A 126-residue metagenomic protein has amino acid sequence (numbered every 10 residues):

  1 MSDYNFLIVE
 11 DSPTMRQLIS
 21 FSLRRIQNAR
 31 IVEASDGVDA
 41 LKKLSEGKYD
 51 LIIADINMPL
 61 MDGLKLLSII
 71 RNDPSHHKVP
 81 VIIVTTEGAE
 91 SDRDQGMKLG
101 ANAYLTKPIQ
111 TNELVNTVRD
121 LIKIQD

Functional and structural regions predicted by a protein language model:
P13-V32: Two-component/phosphorelay signaling modules centered on CheY-like receiver
E33-L51: Acidic, metal-coordinating helix/loop segments flanking the phosphotransfer/catalytic sites of two-component signaling
M58: Receiver (REC) domain active-site loop signature in two-component systems and cognate sites in sensor histidine kinases
E87-G88: Short, conserved "switch-loop" micro-motifs in signal-transduction and mechanochemical regulators
I109-V118: C-terminal output helix
